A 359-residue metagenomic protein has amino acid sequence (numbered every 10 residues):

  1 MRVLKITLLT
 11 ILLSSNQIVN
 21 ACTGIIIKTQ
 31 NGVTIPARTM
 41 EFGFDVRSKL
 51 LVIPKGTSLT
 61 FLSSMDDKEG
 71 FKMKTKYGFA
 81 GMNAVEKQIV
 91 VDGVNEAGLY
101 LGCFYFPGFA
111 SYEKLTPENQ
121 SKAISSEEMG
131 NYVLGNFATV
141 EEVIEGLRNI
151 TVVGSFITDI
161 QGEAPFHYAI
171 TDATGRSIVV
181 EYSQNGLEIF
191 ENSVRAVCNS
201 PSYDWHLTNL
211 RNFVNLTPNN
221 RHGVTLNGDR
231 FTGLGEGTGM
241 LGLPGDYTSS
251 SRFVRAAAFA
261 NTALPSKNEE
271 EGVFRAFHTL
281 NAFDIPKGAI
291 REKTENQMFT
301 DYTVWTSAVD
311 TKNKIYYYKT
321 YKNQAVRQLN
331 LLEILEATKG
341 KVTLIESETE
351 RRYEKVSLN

Functional and structural regions predicted by a protein language model:
R2-L9: Sec-dependent signal peptide recognition, specifically the positively charged N-region followed immediately by
L8, D66-F79, E142-V153, R275-R291: Short, basic/low-complexity N-terminal boundary segments at the transition from targeting/disordered tails
N20-I35, G43, K49, S155-F156 (+3 more regions): C-terminus-biased signal that marks the final domain/tail of proteins
T23-E118, G154, I345, N359: A contiguous strand-loop segment
F42-F44, P107-F109, N185-L187, K322-V326: Short, surface-exposed beta-strand-loop junctions and turns on beta-sheet-rich folds
F71-K76, G81-N192: Structured, non-membrane catalytic/scaffold regions adjacent to prosthetic-group chemistry
